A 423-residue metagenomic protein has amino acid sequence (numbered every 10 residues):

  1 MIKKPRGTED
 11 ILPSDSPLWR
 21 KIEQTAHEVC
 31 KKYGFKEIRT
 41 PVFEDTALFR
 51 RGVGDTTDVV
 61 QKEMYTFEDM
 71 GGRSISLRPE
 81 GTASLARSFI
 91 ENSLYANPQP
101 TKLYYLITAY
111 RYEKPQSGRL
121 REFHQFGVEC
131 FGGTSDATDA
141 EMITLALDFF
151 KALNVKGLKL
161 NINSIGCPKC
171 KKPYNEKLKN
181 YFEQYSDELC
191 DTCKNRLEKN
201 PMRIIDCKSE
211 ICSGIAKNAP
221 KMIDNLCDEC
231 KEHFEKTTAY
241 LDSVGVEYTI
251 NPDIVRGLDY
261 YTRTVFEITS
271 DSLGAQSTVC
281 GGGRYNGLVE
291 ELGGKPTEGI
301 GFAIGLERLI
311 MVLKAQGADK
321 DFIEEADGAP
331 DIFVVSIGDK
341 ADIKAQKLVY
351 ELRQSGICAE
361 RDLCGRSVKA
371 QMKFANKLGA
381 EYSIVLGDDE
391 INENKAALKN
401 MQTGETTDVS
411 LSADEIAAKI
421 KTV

Functional and structural regions predicted by a protein language model:
M1-K369, F374-V423: TRNA-recognition modules of translation machinery and tRNA-sensing kinases, especially anticodon-binding
